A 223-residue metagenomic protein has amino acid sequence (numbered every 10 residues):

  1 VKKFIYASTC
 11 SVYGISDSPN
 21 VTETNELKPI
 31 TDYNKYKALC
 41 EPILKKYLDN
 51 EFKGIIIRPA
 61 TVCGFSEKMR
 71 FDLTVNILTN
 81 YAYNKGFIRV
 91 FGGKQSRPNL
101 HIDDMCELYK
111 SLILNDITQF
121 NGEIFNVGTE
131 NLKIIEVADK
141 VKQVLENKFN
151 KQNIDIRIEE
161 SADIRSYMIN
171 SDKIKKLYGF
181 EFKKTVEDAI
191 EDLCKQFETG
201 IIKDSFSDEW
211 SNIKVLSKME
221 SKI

Functional and structural regions predicted by a protein language model:
V1-D32: Conserved Rossmann-fold NAD(P)-dependent oxidoreductase catalytic core, especially the SDR/UDP-sugar
V1-F4, E51-K53, G122-E123: Active-site loop of short-chain dehydrogenase/reductase
I5-A7, I57, L78: Hydrophobic structural elements of the Rossmann-like NAD(P)H-binding subdomain that define the short-chain
I15, K28-R58, A82-N84: Active-site Tyr-X1-5-Lys
P19, N25, I30-A38, M69-L73 (+2 more regions): Short-chain dehydrogenase/reductase
I30, A60-F71, G92-I102, E130: Glycine-rich "substrate-gating" loop/helix at the edge of Rossmann-like oxidoreductase active sites
K85-G86, V90-I223: C-terminal substrate-binding subdomain of Rossmann-fold SDR/epimerase-dehydratase oxidoreductases
